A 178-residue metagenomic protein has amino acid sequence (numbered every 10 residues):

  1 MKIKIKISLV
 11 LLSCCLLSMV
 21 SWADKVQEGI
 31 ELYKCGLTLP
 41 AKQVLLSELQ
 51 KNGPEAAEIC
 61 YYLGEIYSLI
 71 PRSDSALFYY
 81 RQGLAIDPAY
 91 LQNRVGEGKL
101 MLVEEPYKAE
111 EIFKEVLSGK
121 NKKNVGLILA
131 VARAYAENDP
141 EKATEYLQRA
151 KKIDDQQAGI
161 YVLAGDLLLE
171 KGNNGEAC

Functional and structural regions predicted by a protein language model:
V20-R81, A85, A89: N-terminal leader/linker segments that initiate helical-solenoid repeat arrays
W22, E55-E58, L91-Q92, K123-G126 (+1 more regions): Helix-start (N-cap) detector for alpha-helical repeat units in TPR-like alpha-solenoids, especially tetratricopeptide
K34-C35, L69, L102-E104, A136-N138 (+1 more regions): Register position in tetratricopeptide repeats
T38, S73, P106-Y107, P140-E141 (+1 more regions): TPR-repeat structural position
E48-L49, Q82-G83, E115-L117, R149-A150: Canonical positions in the second alpha-helix
Y61-Y62, G96-E97, G126-A130, L163: Canonical tetratricopeptide repeat
